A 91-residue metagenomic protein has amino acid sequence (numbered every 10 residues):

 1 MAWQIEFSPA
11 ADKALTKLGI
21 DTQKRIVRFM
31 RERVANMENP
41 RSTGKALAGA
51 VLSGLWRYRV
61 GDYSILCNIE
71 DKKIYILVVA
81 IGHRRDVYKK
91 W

Functional and structural regions predicted by a protein language model:
A2-Q4, P9, T16-K17, K24 (+3 more regions): Enriched for short, Lys/Arg-rich terminal
S8-A11, R41: Hydrophobic alpha-helical segments
L15-L18, L47: Generic leucine side-chain signal with a strong bias for well-ordered alpha-helical environments
K17-I20, V34-A35: Residues in soluble alpha-helical coiled-coils and helical-bundle/repeat scaffolds
E32-R57: A short, surface-exposed loop/turn module that caps and links secondary-structure elements
